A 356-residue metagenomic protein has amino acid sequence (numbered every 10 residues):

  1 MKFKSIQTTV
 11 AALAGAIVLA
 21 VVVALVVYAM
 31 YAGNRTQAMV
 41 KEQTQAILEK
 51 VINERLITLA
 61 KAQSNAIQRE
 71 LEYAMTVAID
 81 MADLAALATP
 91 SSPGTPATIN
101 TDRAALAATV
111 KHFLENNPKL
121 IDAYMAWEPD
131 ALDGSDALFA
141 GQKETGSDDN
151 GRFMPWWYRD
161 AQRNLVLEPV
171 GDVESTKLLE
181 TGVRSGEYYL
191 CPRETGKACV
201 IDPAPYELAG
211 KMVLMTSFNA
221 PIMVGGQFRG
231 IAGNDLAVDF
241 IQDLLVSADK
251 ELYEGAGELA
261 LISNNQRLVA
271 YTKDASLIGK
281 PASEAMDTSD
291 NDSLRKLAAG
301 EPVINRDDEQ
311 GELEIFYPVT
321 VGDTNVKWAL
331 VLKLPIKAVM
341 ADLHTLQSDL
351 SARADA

Functional and structural regions predicted by a protein language model:
M1-F3: Short, Lys/Arg-rich, polar N-terminal cytosolic tail immediately upstream of the first transmembrane signal-anchor
I6-T109, E115, K119-I121, S348-A352: Juxtamembrane extracytoplasmic/periplasmic/luminal helical "stalk" adjacent to the first N-terminal
I57, M75, A107-K111, G186-Y189 (+3 more regions): Extracytoplasmic/secreted envelope proteins and their assembly/folding machinery, especially bacterial periplasmic
Q68, T181-G186, R193, N219 (+3 more regions): Amphipathic alpha-helical bundle/coiled-coil segments
A105-F113, I231, D235-I278, H344-D349 (+1 more regions): Solvent-exposed, extracytoplasmic
E115-K197, P203-G210, V269-T288: Extracellular/periplasmic ligand-sensing ectodomains of membrane signal-transduction proteins
R193-N219, Y253-E258, M286-K327: Membrane-proximal, non-catalytic sensory/regulatory domains of signal-transducing membrane proteins
K211-A248, A270, L313-V319, N325-V339: Conserved beta-strands of PAS-like sensory domains
